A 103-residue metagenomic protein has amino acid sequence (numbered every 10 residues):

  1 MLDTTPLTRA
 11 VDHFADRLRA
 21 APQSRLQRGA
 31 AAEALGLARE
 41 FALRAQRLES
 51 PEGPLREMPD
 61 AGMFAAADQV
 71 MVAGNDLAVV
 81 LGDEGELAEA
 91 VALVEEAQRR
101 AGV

Functional and structural regions predicted by a protein language model:
M1-F41, V94, Q98-R100: Short terminal alpha-helical segments
T4, Q23-A34, R56-M63, V80-L87: Alpha-helical rod/repeat scaffolding segments in eukaryotic adaptors/tethers and long-chain four-helix cytokines
A20-Q27, R47-P54, V103: Intrinsically disordered or highly flexible coil/loop and linker segments, enriched in small and charged/polar residues
E33, E40, E49-E52, E57 (+2 more regions): Glutamate identity and glutamate-enriched acidic tracts
Q46-G82: Amphipathic protein-protein interaction modules
D68-V103: Amphipathic alpha-helical binding modules
